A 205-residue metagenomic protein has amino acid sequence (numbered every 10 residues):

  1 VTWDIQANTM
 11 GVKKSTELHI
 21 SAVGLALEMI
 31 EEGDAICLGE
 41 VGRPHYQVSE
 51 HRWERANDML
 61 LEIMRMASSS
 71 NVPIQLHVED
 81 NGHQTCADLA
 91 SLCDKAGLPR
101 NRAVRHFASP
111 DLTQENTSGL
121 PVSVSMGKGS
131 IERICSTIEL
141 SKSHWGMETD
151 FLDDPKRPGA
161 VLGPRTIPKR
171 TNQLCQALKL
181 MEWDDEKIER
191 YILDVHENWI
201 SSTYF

Functional and structural regions predicted by a protein language model:
V1-D4, L38-H45, E148-F151: Short loop/turn segments at strand-loop or loop-helix junctions that form parts of catalytic or ligand-binding pockets
V1-S15, G33-D34, L152-P155, V161-L178: Active-site gating loops and adjacent loop-to-helix segments of metal-dependent hydrolytic enzymes
T9-P110: Divalent metal-binding pocket/active-site signature
S70-P73, K95-R100, E115-V124, L140-W145 (+1 more regions): Glycine-enriched alpha-helix->loop->beta-strand junction motifs that scaffold or abut catalytic
H77, S141-G163: Short acidic/histidine-rich active-site segments
Q114-E115, I131-E139, K156-A160: Short, charged, surface-exposed secondary-structure boundary motifs
L120-R133, F151: His/Asp/Glu-enriched short active-site or ligand-binding loop at hydrolase and phosphoryl-transfer sites
K169-F205: Mid-to-C-terminal alpha-helical segments outside catalytic/metal-binding sites
